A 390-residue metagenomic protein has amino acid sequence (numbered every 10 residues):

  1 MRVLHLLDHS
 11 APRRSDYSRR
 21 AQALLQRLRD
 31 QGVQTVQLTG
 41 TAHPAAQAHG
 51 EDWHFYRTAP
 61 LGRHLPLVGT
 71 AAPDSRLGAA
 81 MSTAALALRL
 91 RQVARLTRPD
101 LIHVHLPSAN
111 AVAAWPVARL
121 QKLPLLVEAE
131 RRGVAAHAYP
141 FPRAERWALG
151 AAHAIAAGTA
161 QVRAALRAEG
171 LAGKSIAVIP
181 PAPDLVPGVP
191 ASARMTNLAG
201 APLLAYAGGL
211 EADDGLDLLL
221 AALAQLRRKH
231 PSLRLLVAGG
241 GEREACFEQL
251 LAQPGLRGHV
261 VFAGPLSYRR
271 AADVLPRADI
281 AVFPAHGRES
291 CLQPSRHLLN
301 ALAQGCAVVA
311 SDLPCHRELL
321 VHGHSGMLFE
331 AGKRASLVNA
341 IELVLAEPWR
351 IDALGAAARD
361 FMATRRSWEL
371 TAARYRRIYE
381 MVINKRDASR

Functional and structural regions predicted by a protein language model:
M1-H54, D387: N-terminal subdomain of nucleotide-sugar transferases
L4, N197-L223, L236: Conserved donor-binding/catalytic core segment of Leloir-type glycosyltransferases
A79-A87, P99-Q121: An aromatic- and histidine-rich active-site surface loop
Q161, A182: Carbohydrate-associated surface elements
A201, E248-R269: Nucleotide-activated donor-binding/catalytic signature segment of Leloir-type glycosyltransferases, i.e., the conserved
S232, L343, R350-R365, R377: A short, well-ordered alpha-helix in the C-terminal region of glycosyltransferases
F283-L299, S311-E318: Nucleotide-sugar-dependent
H322-G323, M327-R334, L343-W349: Conserved acidic donor-binding segment of nucleotide-sugar-dependent glycosyltransferases
